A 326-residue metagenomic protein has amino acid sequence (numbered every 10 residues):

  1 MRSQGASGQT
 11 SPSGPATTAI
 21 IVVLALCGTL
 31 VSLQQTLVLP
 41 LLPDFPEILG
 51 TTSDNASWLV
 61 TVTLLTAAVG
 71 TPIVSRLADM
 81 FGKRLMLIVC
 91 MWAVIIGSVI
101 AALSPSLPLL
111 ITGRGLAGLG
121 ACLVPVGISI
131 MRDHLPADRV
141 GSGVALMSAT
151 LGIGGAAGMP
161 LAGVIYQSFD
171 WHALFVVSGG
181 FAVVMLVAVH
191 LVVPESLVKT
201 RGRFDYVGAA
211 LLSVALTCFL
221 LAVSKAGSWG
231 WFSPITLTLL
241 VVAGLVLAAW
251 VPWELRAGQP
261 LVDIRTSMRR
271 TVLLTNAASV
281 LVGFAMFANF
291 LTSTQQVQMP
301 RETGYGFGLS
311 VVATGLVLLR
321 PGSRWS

Functional and structural regions predicted by a protein language model:
T17-L33, V38-L42, T51-V62, V176 (+3 more regions): 12-transmembrane solute porter fold
F45-E47, L77-A78, L161-F169, V223 (+1 more regions): Interfacial helix-cap and linker-helix signal at transmembrane-aqueous boundaries of multi-pass secondary transporters
I48-G50, G82, L103-L109, F169-D170 (+1 more regions): Helix-breaking motifs and short loop linkers at transmembrane-helix boundaries and internal kinks in secondary membrane
T61-S75, V124-S129, L319-S326: Central cavity-lining transmembrane alpha-helices of secondary-active solute carriers, predominantly the Major
A68-L107: Conserved MFS/SLC helix-loop-helix module at the cytosolic interface between two early adjacent transmembrane helices
S106-R114, T275: Short hydrophobic/alpha-helical segments at membrane-entry points of transmembrane helices in Major Facilitator
G115-A149, H190: Cytoplasmic helix-loop-helix junction between adjacent transmembrane helices in 12-TM secondary transporters
L151-A188, F204-S213, F219-V241: Helix-loop-helix hairpin linking two adjacent transmembrane segments in secondary transporters
